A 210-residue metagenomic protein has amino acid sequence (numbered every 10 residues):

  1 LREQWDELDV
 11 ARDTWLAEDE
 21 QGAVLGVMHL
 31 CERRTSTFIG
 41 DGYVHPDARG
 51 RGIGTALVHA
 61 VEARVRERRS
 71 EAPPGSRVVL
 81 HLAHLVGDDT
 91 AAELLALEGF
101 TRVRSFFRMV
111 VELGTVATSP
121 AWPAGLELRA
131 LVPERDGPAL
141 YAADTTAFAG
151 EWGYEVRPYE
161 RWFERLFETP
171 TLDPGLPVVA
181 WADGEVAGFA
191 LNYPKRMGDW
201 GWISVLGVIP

Functional and structural regions predicted by a protein language model:
L1-L8, D13, M28-S36, E151-V208: A conserved beta-strand-loop-helix scaffold within acyl/acetyltransferase catalytic domains
A17, F107-V111, V178-A180: Short beta-strand element of the conserved SAM-dependent methyltransferase core
E18-A23, W181-E185: A glycine-centered beta-loop-beta connector
C31-L126: Acyl-donor-binding surface of acyltransferase catalytic domains
L97, A143-T146, E168: Residues within well-ordered alpha-helical secondary structure of globular protein domains
E127-A142: A short beta-loop-alpha structural element at the N-terminal edge of CoA-dependent acyl/N-acetyltransferase catalytic
L140-G150, W162: Generic multipass alpha-helical transmembrane bundles of integral membrane proteins
